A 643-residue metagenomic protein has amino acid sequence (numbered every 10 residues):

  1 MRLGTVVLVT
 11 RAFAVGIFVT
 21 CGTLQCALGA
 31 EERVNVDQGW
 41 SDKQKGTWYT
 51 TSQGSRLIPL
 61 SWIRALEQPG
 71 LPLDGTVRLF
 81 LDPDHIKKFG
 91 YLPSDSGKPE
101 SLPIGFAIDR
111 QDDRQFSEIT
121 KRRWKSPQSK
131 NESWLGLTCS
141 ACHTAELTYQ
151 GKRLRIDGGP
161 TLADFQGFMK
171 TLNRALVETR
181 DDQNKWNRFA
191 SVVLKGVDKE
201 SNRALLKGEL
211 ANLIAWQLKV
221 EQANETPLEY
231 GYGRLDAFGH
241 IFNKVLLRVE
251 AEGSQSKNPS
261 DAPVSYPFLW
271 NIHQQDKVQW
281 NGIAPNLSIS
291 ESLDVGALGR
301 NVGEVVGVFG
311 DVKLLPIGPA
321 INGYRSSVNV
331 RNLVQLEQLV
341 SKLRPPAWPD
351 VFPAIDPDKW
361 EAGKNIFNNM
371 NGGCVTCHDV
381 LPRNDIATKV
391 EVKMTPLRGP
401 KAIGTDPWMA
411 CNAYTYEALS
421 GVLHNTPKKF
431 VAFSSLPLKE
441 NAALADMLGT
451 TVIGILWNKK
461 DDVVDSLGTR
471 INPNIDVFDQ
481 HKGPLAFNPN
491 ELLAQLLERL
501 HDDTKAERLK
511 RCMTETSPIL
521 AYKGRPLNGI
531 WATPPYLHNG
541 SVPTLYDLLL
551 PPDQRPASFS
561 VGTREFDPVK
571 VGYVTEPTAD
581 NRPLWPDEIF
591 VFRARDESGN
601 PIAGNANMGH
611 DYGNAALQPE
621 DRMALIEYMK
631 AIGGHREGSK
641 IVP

Functional and structural regions predicted by a protein language model:
M1-L8: N-terminal secretory signal peptides that target proteins for export/translocation
G4, V19-G22, I355: Residues at the start of alpha-helices and the adjacent loop-to-helix junctions
T10-Q25: Bacterial N-terminal signal peptides
A30-P643: Periplasmic c-type cytochrome electron-transfer domains
